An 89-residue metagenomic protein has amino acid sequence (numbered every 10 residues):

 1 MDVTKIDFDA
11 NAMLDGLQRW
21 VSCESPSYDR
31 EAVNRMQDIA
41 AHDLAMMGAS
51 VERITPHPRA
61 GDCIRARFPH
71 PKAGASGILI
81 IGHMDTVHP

Functional and structural regions predicted by a protein language model:
D2-P89: Acidic/His- and Gly-rich active-site-bordering loop/insert found across diverse amide/peptide-bond hydrolases
